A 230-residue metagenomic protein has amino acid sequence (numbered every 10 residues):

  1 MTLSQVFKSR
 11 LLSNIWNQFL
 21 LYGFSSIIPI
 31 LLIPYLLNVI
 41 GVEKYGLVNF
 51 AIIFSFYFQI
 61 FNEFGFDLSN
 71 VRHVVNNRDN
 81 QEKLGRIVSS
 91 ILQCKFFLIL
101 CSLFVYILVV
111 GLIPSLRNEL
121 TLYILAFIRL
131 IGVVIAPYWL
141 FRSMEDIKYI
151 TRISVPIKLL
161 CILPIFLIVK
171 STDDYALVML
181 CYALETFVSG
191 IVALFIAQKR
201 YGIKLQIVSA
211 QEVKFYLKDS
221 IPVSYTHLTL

Functional and structural regions predicted by a protein language model:
M1-L11, K148, Y175-Y182, I191-L228: Interhelical loop/hinge segments that connect adjacent transmembrane helices in multipass membrane
R10-D67, I162, I221-L228: Signature of the first transmembrane helix
L11-L12, N49, E82-F97, L217: Interfacial transmembrane-helix starts/ends
L12, L120, L130-S154: Membrane-interface junctions at transmembrane-helix termini in multi-pass inner-membrane proteins
G23, I27-I30, N62-E63, S89-N118 (+2 more regions): Alpha-helical transmembrane segments of multi-pass membrane transport and lipid-handling proteins
I40-F50, N77-V88, L103-I131, S171-M179: Membrane-interface helix-capping segments at transmembrane helix termini in multi-pass transporters
E63-D79: Helix-loop junctions and terminal segments of transmembrane helices in multi-pass membrane transport/translocation
L120, F127, R152-K199: Hydrophobic alpha-helical transmembrane segments
